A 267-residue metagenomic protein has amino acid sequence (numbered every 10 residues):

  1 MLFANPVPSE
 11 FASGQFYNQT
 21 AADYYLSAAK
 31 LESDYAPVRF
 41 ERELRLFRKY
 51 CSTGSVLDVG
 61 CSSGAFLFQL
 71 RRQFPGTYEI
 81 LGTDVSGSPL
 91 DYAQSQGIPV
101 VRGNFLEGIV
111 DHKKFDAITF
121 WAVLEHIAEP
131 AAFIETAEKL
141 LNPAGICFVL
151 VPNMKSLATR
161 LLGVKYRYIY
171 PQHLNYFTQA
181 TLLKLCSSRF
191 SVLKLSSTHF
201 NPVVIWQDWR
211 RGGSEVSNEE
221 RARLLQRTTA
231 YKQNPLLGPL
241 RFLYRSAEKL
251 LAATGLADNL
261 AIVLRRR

Functional and structural regions predicted by a protein language model:
M1-W121, A131-E135, S197-T198, A222-L237 (+3 more regions): Conserved N-terminal segment of class I S-adenosyl-L-methionine
Q19-A28, L162-Y170, W209-E215: Short glycine/proline- and charge-enriched loop/turn segments that cap or connect secondary-structure elements
E107, E125, E135-A137, V151-M154: Rossmann-like adenosine-cofactor binding region
W121-A128, Q172: Short catalytic micro-motifs in class I SAM-dependent methyltransferases
A128-A132, T159: Short N-terminal helix/helix-N-cap motif within the alpha/beta-hydrolase-1
A131-I146: A short glycine-rich, Lys/Arg-flanked "PGG" loop and its adjoining helix->strand segment in the class I
V149-Y176, A180-L185: Short, glycine-/aromatic-enriched active-site segment of Class I SAM-dependent methyltransferases
F190, K194-A230: Conserved catalytic loop of SAM-dependent methyltransferase domains
